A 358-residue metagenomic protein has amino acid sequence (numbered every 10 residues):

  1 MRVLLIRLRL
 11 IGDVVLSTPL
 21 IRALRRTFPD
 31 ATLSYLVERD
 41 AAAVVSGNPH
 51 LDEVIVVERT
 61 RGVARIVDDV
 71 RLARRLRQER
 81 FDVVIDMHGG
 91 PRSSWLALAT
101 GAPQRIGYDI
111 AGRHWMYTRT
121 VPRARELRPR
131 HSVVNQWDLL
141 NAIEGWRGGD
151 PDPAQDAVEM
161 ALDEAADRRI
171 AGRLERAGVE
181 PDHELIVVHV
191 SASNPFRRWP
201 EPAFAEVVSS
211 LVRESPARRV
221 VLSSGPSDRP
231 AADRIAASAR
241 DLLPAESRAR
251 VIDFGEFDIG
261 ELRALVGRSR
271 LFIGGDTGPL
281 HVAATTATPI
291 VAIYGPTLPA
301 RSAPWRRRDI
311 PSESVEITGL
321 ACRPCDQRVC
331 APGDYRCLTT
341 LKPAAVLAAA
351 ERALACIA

Functional and structural regions predicted by a protein language model:
M1-A358: Catalytic machinery of carbohydrate-active enzymes, primarily nucleotide-sugar-dependent glycosyltransferases
